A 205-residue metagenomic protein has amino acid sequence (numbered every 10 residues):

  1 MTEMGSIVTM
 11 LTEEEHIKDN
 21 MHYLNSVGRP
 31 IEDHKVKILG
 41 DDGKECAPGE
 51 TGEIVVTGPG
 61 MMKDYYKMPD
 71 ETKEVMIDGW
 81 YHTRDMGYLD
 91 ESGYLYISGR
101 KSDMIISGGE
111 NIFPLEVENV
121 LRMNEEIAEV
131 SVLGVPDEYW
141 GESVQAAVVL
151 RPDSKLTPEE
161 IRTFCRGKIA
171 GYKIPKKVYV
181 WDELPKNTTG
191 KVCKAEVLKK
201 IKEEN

Functional and structural regions predicted by a protein language model:
M1, G49, Y139-W140, K194: Bulky hydrophobic/aromatic packing residues
T2-L95, K101-M104, V117-E118, I127 (+1 more regions): Conserved AMP-binding/adenylate-forming
G58, K63-D64, E74, M86-K173 (+3 more regions): AMP-binding/adenylate-forming catalytic core of the ANL superfamily
K199-N205: Acidic/polar alpha-helix N-cap and adjacent early helical turns within long charge-rich amphipathic helices/linkers
